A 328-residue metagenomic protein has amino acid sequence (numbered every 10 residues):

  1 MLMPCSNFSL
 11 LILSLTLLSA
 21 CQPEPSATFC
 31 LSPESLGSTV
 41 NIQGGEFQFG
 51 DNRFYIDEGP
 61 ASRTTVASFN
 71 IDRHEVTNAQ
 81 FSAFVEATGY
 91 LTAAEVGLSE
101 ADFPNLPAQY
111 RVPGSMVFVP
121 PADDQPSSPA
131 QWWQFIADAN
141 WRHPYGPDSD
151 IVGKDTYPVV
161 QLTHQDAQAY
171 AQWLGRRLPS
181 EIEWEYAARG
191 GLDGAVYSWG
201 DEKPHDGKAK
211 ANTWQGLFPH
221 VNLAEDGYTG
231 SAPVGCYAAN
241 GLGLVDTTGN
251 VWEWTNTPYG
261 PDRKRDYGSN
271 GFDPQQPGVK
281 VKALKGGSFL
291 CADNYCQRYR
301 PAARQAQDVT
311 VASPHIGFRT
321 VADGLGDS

Functional and structural regions predicted by a protein language model:
M1-L10: Bacterial N-terminal signal peptides that target proteins for export
S19-A20: C-terminal motif of bacterial Sec signal peptides marking the signal peptidase cleavage site
S26-S38: N-terminal low-complexity, Pro/Thr/Ser-rich intrinsically disordered segments that act as propeptides or flexible
F29-S32, E58-T64, G89-V117, P126 (+5 more regions): Surface-exposed recognition segments
S35, I56-L91, S115-L192, A224-L242: Short aromatic-cysteine micro-motif
G37-F49: Mature N-terminal segment immediately following signal peptide/propeptide cleavage in secreted/periplasmic
A101-D148, D206-F218, V279, K285-S288: Core domains of carbohydrate- and sulfate-ester-processing enzymes
G194-A224, T229-S231: Chymotrypsin/trypsin-fold serine protease catalytic domain
